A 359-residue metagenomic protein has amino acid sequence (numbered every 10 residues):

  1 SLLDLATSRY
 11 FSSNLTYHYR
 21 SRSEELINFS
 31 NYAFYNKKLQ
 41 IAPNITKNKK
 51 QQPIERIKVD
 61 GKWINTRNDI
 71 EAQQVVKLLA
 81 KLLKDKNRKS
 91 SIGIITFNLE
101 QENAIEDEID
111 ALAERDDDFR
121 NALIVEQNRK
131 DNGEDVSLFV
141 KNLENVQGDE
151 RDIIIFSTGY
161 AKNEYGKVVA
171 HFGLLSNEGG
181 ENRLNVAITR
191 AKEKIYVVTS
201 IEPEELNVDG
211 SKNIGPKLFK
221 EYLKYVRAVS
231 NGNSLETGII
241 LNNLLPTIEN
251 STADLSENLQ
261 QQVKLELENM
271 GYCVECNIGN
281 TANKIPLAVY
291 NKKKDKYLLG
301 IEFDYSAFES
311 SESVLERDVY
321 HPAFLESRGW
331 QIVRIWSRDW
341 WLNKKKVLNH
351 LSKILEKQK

Functional and structural regions predicted by a protein language model:
S1-R9, S13, N31, Y165-I278 (+1 more regions): Helicase C-terminal subdomain and adjacent C-terminal extension
S12-I54, E204: Coupling/hinge elements of helicase-like and P-loop NTPase modules
Y17, Q40-D69, T158, S306 (+3 more regions): Metal-dependent catalytic core segments for phosphate chemistry
Y19-S23, L99-E102, N145-Q147, Y160-N163 (+4 more regions): Conserved nucleotide-binding/hydrolysis micro-motifs of P-loop NTPases
N48-R183, T189-A191, Y196, G271 (+2 more regions): Core RecA-like ATPase module of SF1/SF2 helicases and allied nucleic-acid translocases
E266-L298: Active-site metal-binding core of divalent-cation-utilizing nuclease and nuclease-like domains
A288-A323, R338-W340: Short beta-strand-loop-alpha-helix junction that forms the active-site gateway of nucleic-acid-processing nucleases
S327-V347: Nucleic-acid nuclease catalytic cores
